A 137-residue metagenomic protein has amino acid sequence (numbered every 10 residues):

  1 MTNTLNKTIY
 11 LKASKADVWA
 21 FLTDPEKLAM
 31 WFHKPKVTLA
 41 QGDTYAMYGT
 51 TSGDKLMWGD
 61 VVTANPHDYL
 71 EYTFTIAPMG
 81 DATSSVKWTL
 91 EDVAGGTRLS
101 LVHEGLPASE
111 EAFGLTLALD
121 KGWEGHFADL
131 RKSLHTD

Functional and structural regions predicted by a protein language model:
M1-K15: Terminal, regulation- and interaction-focused segments at domain boundaries
N6-K7, T23-L56, Y69: Short beta-edge strand/loop motif at the mouth of beta-sheet-based domains
T8-K12, A46-Y48, D60, T89: Generic structural detector for well-ordered beta-strands
L22, F32, F74, L134: Short, flexible helix/strand-to-coil boundary loops that buttress conserved ligand/catalytic motifs in alpha/beta
V37-T38, T51-G95, E104-P107: Hydrophobic-ligand binding "helix-grip"
G105-D137: A conserved amphipathic terminal alpha-helix motif
